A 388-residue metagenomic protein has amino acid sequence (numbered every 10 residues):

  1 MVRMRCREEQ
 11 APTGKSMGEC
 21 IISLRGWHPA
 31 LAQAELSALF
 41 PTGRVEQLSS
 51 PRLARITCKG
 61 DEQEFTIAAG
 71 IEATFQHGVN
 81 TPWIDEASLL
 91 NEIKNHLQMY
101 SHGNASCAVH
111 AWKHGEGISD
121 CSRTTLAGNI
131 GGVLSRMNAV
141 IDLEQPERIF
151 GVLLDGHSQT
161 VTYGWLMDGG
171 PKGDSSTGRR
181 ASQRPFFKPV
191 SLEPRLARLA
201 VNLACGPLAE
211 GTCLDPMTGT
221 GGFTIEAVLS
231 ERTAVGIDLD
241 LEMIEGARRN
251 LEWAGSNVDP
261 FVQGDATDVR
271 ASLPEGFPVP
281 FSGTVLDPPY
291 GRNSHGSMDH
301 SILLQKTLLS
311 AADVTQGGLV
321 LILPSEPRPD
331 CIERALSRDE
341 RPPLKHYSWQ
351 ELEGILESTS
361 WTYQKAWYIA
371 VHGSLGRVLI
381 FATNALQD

Functional and structural regions predicted by a protein language model:
R5-I71, H114-C121, T125-L126, R136 (+1 more regions): Class I S-adenosyl-L-methionine-dependent methyltransferase catalytic core
R55-S101: Conserved AdoMet
E92-M99, A139, Q350-G354: Intrinsically disordered, low-complexity boundary segments flanking structured domains
G103-S106, E210: Phosphate-coordination loops involved in phosphoryl transfer and adenosine-cofactor binding
V109-K113: Basic, glycine-rich polyanion-binding accessory segments appended to enzymes
V140-P146: Short acidic low-complexity segments
